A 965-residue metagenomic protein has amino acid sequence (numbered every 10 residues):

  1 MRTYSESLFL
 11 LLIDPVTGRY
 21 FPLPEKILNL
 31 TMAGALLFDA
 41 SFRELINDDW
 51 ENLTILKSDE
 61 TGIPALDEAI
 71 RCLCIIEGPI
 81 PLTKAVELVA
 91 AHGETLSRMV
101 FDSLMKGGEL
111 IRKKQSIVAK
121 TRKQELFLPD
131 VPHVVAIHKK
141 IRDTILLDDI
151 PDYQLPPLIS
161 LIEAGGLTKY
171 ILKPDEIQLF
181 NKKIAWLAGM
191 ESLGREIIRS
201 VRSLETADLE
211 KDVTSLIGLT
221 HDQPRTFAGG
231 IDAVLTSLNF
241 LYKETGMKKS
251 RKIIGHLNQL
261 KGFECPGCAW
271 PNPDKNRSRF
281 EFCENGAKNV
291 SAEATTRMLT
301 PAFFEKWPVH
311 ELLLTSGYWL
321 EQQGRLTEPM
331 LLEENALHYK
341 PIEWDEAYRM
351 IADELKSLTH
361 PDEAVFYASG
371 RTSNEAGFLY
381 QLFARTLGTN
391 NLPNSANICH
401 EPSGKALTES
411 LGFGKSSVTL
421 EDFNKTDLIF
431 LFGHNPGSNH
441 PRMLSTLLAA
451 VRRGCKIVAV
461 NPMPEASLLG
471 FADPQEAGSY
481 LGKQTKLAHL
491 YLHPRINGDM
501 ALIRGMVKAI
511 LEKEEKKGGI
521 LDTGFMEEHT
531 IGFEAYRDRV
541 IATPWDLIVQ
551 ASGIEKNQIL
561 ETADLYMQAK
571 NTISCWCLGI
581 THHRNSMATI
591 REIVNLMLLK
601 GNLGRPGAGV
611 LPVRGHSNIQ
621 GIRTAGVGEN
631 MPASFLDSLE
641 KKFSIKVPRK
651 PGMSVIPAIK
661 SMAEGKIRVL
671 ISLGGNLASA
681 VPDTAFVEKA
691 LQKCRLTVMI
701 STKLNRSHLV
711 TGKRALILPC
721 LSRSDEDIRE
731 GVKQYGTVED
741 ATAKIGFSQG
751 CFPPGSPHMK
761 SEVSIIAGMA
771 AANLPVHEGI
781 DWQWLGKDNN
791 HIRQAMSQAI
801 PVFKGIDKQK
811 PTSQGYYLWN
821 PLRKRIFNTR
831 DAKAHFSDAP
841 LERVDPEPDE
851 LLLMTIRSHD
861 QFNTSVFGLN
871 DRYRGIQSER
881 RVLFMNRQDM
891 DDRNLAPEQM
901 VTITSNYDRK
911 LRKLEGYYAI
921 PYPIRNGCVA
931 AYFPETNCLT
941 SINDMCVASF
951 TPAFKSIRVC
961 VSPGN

Functional and structural regions predicted by a protein language model:
M1-A91, R199-V213: Short, amphipathic alpha-helical interface elements at domain boundaries that mediate macromolecular binding
E60-T83, E125-Y153: Short, amphipathic alpha-helical interaction segments positioned at domain boundaries
V131-V213: Glycine-rich, aromatic-bearing surface loops/beta-hairpins
T214-G262: Intrinsically disordered, low-structural-confidence terminal and linker regions
H256, C265-W270, K744-G805, L869-F884 (+1 more regions): Long, contiguous, secondary-structure-rich segments that constitute the structural scaffold of globular domains
T296-L314, L320-E321, R325, G454 (+1 more regions): Long, well-ordered, tryptophan-enriched scaffold segments
W319-G324, F378-G478, A501-R504, M597-E739 (+2 more regions): Extended redox/cofactor-interaction regions of prokaryotic respiratory oxidoreductases
A347-A364, V418-D427, A450, R539 (+2 more regions): Glycine-rich phosphate/diphosphate-binding loops that line cofactor/substrate pockets in enzymes
